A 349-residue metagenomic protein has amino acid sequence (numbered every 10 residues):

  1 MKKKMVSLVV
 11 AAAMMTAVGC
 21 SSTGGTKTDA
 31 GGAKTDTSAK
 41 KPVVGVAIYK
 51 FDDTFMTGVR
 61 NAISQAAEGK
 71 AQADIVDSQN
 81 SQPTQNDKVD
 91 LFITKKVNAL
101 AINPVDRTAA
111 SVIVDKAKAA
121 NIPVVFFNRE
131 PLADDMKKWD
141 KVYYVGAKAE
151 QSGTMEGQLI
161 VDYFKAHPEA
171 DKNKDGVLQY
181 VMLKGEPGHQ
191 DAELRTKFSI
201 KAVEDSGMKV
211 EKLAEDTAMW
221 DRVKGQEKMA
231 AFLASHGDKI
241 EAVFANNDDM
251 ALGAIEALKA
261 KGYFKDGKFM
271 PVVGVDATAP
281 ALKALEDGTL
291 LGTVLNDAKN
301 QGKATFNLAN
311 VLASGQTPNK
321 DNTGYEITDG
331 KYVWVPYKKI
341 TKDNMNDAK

Functional and structural regions predicted by a protein language model:
M1-V43, D115-I122, N344-K349: Short, low-complexity disordered leader/linker segments with a strong preference for bacterial N-terminal type II
K40, G176-P187, D191, G302-K349: Hinge/cleft segment of the Venus flytrap/periplasmic-binding protein
K41-A67, D74-L91, K95-V97, N103-R107 (+3 more regions): Extracytoplasmic "Venus flytrap"
F55-G69, S152-E156, Q190-K209, K224 (+2 more regions): Short, solvent-exposed amphipathic alpha-helices that sit in or adjacent to ligand/effector-binding or catalytic
A67-S78, Q179-M182, E204-R222: Short beta-strand elements in bilobed, periplasmic/extracellular small-molecule ligand-binding domains
Q85, Y143-G176, G225-Q226, A277-A281 (+1 more regions): Hydrophobic alpha-helical segments within soluble ligand-binding/sensing domains
T94, I102-A119, S199, L213-A284: Hydrophobic alpha-helical
I113-Q151, E169-V177, T278-E286, L290-L291: Flexible loop/hinge segments that line or gate small-molecule binding clefts
